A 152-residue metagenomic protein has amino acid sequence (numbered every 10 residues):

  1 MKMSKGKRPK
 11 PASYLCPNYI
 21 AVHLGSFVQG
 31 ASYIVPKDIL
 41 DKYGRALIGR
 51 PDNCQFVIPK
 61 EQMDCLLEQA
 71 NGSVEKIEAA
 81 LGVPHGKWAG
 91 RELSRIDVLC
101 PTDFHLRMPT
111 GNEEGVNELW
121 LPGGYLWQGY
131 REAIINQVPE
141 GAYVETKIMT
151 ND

Functional and structural regions predicted by a protein language model:
G6-D152: Catalytic toxin/effector domains delivered as secreted proteins or via bacterial secretion systems
